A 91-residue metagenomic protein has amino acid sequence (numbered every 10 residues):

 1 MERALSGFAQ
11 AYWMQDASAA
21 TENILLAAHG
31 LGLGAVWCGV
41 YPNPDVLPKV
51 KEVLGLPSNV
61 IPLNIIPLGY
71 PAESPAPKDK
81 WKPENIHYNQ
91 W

Functional and structural regions predicted by a protein language model:
M1-W91: Acidic, surface-exposed loops and disordered segments
